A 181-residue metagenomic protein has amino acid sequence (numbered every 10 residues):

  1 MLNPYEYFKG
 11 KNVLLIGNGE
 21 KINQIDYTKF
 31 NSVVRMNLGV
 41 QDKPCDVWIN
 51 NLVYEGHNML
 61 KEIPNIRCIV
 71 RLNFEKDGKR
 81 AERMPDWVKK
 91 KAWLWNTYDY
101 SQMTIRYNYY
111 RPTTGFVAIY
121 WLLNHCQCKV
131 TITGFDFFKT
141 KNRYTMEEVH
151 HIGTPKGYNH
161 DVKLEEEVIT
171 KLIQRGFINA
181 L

Functional and structural regions predicted by a protein language model:
M1-L181: Metal-ion/cofactor- or nucleotide/acyl-coenzyme-handling active-site neighborhoods
